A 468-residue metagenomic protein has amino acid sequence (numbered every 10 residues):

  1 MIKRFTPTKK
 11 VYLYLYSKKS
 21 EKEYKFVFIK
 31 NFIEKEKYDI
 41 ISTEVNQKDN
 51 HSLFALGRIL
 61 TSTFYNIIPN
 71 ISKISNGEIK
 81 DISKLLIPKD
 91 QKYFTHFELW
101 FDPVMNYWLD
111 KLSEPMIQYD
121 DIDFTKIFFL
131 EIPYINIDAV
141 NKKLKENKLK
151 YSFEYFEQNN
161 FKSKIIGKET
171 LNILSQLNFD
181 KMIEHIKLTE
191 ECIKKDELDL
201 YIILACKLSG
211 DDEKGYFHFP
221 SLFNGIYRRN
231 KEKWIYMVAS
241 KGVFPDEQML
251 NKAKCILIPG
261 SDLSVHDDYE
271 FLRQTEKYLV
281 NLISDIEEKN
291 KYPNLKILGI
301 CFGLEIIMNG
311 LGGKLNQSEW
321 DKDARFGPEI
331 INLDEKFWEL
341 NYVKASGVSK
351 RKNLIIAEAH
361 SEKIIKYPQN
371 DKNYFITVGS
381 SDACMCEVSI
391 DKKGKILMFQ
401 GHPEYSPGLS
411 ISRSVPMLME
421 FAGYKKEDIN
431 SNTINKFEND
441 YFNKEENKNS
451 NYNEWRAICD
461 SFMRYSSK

Functional and structural regions predicted by a protein language model:
P7, Y16-F94, K164, N172 (+1 more regions): Conserved Nudix-box catalytic region and its N-terminal flanking loop in Nudix hydrolases and closely related
T8-Y12, T61, Y65-E146, I356: Active-site segment of metal-dependent pyrophosphate-handling enzymes, primarily the Nudix hydrolase catalytic core
F28, C255-P259, M398: Structural motif
I29-I33, P259-F337: Cysteine-nucleophile active-site neighborhood
I33-E44, L109, P115, D120-D196: Nudix hydrolase/Nudix homology domain
I127-F129, F153, P328-I330, C386-V388 (+1 more regions): Conserved hydrophobic/aromatic beta-strand scaffold that supports enzyme active sites
L177, I183-E288, K425-K468: N-terminal beta1-alpha1 cap of cysteine-dependent amidohydrolase-like domains
L188-D199, I203-A205, S209-G210, N290 (+1 more regions): Amide-donor transfer/coupling interface in amidating biosynthetic enzymes
